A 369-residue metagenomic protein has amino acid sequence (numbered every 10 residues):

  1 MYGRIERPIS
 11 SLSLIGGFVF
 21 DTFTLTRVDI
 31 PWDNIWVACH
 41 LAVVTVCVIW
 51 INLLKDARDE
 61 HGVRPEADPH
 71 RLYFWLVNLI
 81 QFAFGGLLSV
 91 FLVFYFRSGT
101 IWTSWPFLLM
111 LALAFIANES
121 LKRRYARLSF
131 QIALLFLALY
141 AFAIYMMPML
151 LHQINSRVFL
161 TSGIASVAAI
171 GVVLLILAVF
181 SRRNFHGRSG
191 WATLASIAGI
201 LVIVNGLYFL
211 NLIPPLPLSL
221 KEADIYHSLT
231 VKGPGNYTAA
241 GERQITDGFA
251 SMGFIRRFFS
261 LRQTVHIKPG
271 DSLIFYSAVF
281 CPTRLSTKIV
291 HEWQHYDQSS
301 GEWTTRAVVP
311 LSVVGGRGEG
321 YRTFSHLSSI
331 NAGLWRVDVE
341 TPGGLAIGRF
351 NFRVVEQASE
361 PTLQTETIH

Functional and structural regions predicted by a protein language model:
M1-R124: Membrane-anchoring hydrophobic segments
Q131-R182: Membrane-embedded alpha-helical segments of integral membrane proteins
H186-P217: Internal/C-terminal transmembrane anchor helices
G206-R284: Membrane-interface segments at or immediately adjacent to transmembrane helices that form the boundary between
D271-I274, V314-F324: Aromatic sugar-binding surface patches on proteins that engage polysaccharides or sugar-phosphate polymers
T304-G316: Solvent-exposed serine/threonine-rich low-complexity stretches and specific carbohydrate-binding patches
I330, E340-F350, Q357: Short acidic/polar inter-strand loop motif in beta-rich domains
E356-H369: Low-complexity, Pro/Ser/Thr- and charge-rich linker/hinge segments at domain boundaries
